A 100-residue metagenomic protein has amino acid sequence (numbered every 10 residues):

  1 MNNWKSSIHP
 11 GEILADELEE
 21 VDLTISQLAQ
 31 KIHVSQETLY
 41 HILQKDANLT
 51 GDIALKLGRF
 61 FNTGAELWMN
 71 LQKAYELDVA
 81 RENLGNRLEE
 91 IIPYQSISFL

Functional and structural regions predicted by a protein language model:
M1-L23: A short, Lys/Arg-rich alpha-helix, primarily the initiator
I25, Q36, T50-A54: Helix-turn-helix DNA-binding elements, focusing on the entry/boundary residues of the two helices that contact DNA
Q27, T38, L67: Residues in the helix-turn-helix
Q27-A29, L57: Short alpha-helical "recognition helix" segments of helix-turn-helix
H33-L49: Recognition helix of helix-turn-helix/homeodomain-like DNA-binding domains that insert into the DNA major groove
D52-N70: DNA major-groove recognition helix of helix-turn-helix/homeodomain DNA-binding modules
M69-L100: Short, charged recognition helix plus adjacent turn of helix-turn-helix-like nucleic-acid-binding domains
